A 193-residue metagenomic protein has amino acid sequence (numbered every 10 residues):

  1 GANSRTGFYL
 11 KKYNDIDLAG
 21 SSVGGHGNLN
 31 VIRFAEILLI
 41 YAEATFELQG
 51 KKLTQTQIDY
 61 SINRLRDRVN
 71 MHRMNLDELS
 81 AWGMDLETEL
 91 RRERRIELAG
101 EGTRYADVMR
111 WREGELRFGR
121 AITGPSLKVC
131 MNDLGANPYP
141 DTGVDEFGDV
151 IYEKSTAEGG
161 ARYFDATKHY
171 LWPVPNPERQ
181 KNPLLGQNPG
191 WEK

Functional and structural regions predicted by a protein language model:
G1-K193: Acidic/polar-rich alpha-helix caps and helix-coil junctions
